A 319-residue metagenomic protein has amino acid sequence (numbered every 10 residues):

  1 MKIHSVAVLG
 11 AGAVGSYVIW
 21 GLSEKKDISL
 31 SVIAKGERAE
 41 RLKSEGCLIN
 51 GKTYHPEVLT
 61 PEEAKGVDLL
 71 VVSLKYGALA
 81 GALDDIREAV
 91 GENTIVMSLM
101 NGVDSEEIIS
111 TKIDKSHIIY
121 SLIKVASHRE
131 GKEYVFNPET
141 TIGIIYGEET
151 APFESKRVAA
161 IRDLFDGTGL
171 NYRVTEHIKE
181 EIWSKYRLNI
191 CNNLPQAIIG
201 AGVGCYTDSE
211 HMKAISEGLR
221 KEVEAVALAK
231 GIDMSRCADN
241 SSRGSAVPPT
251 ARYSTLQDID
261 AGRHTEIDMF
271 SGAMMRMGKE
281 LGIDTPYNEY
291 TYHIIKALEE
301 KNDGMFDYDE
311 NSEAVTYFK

Functional and structural regions predicted by a protein language model:
M1-H55: NAD(P)+-binding Rossmann beta1-loop-alpha1 motif at the extreme N-terminus of oxidoreductases
K2, D166, C205, E217-K319: NAD(P)-dependent Rossmann-like dehydrogenase/reductase catalytic/cofactor-binding core
W20-E24, D84-E88, T111, G272 (+1 more regions): Short, well-ordered alpha-helices that flank and scaffold nucleotide-derived cofactor binding pockets
G51-V135: Rossmann-like NAD(P)(H) cofactor-binding subdomain of soluble oxidoreductases
V90, V135-E148, I199-Y206, R252-A261: Helix-loop-beta segment of a Rossmann-like dinucleotide-binding subdomain
N101-E181, K185, C191: Rossmann-fold dinucleotide-binding core
N171-T175, A197-C205, D233-S235: Short, structured loop/turn "capping" segments at alpha-beta junctions
K179-T207, H211-E224, P249-T250: Active-site-proximal catalytic alpha-helix in oxidoreductases
